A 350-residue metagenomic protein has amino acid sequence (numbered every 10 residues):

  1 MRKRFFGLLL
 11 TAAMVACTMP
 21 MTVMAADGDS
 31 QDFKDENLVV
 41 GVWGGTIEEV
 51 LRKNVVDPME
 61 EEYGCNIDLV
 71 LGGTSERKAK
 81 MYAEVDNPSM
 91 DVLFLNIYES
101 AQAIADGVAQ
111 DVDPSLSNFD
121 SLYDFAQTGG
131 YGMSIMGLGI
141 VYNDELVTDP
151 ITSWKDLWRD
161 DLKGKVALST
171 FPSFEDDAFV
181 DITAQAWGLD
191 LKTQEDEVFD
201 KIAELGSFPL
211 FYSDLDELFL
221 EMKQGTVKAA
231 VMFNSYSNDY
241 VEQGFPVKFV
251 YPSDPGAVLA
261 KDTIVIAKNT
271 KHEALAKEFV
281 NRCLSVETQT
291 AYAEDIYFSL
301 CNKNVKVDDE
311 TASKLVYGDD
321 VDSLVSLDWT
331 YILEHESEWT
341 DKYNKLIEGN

Functional and structural regions predicted by a protein language model:
M1-L38, G349-N350: Short, low-complexity disordered leader/linker segments with a strong preference for bacterial N-terminal type II
G28-Q102: Early extracytoplasmic/lumenal segment of secretory-pathway proteins
G41-R52, S89-T226: Extracytoplasmic ligand-binding site segments that recognize negatively charged/polar headgroups
Y98-I104, K223-Q224, K228-P246: A ligand-binding cleft/hinge motif common to bilobed small-molecule-binding domains
F119-L122, M136, F199-L205, G244-K268: Periplasmic-binding protein-like
G139-L146, I182-Q185, A260-H272, V280-R282 (+1 more regions): A bilobed periplasmic-binding-protein/Venus flytrap-type ligand-binding module shared by bacterial periplasmic
A267-L324: Mature extracytoplasmic/periplasmic domains
S323-N350: Conserved C-terminal helix/tail region of periplasmic/extracytoplasmic solute-binding proteins
